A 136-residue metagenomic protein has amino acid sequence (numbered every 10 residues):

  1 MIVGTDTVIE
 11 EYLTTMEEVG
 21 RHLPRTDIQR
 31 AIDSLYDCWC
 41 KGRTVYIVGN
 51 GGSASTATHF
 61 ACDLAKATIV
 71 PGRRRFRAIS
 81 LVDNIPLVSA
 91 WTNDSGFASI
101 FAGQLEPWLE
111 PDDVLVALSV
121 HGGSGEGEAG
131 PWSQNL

Functional and structural regions predicted by a protein language model:
M1-L23: Generic N-terminal amphipathic, Lys/Arg-enriched alpha-helix
T5, P24-I28, S53: Residue-level recognition of alpha-helical structural elements
I9, I28-A31, A57, L136: Hydrophobic packing residues in well-ordered alpha-helices of helical domains and bundles
T15-L23, C38, A67, P71 (+1 more regions): Change "in soluble alpha/beta enzymes" to "in soluble alpha/beta proteins
M16, S34, L136: Aromatic/hydrophobic pocket-lining residues that form π-stacking "cages" and hydrophobic walls in ligand
L23-K41: A short, well-structured juxtamembrane/interface segment
T44-A61: Glycine/serine-rich anion-binding loops at beta->alpha junctions that coordinate negatively charged ligand groups
T58-L136: Glycine-rich phosphate-binding loops that contact phosphosugars or nucleotide phosphates
